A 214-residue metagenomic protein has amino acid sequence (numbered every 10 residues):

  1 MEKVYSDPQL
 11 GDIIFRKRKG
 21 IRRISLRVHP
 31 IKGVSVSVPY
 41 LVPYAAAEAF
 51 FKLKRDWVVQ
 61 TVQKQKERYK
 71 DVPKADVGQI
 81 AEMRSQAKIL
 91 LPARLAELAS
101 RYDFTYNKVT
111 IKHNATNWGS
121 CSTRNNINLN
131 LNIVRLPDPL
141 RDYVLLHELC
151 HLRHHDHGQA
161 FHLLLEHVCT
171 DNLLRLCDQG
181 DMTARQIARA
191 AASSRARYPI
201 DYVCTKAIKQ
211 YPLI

Functional and structural regions predicted by a protein language model:
M1-Y143, L152-I214: Active-site-proximal or metal-binding-adjacent scaffold patches in catalytic folds
E148: Walker B catalytic acidic pair
